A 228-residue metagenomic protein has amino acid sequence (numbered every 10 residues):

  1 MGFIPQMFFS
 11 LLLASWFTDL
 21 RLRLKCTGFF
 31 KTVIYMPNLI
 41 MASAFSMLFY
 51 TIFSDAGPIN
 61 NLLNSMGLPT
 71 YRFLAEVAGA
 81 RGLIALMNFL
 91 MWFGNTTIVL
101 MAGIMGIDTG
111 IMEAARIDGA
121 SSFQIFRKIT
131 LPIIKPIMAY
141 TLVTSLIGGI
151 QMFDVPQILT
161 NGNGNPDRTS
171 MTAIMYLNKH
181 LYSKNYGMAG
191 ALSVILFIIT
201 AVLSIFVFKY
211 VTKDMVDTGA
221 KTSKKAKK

Functional and structural regions predicted by a protein language model:
M1-K228: A structural signal for multi-pass alpha-helical bundles of membrane permease subunits that mediate small-molecule
